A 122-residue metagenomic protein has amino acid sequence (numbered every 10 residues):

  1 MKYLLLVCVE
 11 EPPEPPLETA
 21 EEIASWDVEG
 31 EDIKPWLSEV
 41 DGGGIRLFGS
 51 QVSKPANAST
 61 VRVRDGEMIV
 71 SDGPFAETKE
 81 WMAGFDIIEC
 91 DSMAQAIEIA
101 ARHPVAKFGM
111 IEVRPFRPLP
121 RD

Functional and structural regions predicted by a protein language model:
M1-D122: Conserved, structured core segments of small domains
